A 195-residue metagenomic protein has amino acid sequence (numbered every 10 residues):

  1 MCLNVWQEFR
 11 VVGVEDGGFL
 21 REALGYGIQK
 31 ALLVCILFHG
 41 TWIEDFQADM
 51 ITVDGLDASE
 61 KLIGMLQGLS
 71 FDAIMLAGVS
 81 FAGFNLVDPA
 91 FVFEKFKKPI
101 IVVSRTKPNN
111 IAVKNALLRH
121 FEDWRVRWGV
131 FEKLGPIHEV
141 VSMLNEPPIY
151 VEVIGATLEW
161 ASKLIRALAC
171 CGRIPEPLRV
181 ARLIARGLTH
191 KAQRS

Functional and structural regions predicted by a protein language model:
M1-G27: Two-metal-ion RNase H-like nuclease active-site motif
W6, K30, V53, D57-K61 (+5 more regions): Conserved active-site and cofactor/substrate-binding residues in soluble primary-metabolism enzymes
G17-L20, G78-V87, R105-N110, A156-E159: Gly/Ser/Thr-rich loops at beta-strand to alpha-helix junctions that form or flank small-molecule/cofactor-binding
I28-A82: A glycine-rich, hydrophobic loop/mini-helix early in the fold
A48-M50, S59-I63, A112-N115, R119 (+3 more regions): Charge-biased, low-complexity intrinsically disordered regions
D88-P148: Long, charge-dense
V151-S195: Charge-patterned, long linear interaction tracts outside catalytic cores
